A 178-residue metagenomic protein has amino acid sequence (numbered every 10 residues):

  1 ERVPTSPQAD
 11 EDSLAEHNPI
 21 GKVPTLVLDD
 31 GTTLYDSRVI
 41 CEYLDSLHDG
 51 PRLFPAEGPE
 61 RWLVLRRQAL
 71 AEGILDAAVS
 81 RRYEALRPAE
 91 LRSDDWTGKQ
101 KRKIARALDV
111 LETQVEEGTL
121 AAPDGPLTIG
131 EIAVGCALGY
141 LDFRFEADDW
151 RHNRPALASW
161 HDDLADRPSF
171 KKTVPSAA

Functional and structural regions predicted by a protein language model:
E1-D94: GST-like domain detector, emphasizing the conserved glutathione-binding G-site in the N-terminal thioredoxin-like
L26, L111, I132, L164-R167: Residue-level signal for nonpolar/aromatic packing positions in well-ordered secondary structure
C41, D45, L65-Q68, L108 (+2 more regions): Non-transmembrane alpha-helical segments in soluble domains of secreted/periplasmic/extracellular proteins
H48, V115-T119, P168: A general structural signal marking secondary-structure boundaries and capping sites
P51-A56, L120-D124, W150, K171-S176: Short, hydrophobic secondary-structure boundary micro-motifs
A71-S159: GST-like fold's C-terminal all-alpha helical module
T113, S176-A178: Basic/polar N-terminal segments that are highly enriched at the extreme N-terminus, encompassing both cleavable
H152-T173: C-terminal end-helix/capping segment
